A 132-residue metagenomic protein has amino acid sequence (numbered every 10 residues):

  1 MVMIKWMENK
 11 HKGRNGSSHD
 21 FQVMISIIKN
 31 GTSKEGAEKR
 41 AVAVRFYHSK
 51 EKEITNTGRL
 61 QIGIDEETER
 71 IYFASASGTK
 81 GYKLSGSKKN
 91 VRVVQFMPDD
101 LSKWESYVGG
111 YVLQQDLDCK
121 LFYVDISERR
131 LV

Functional and structural regions predicted by a protein language model:
M1-R40, N56-S85, G110-V132: Long, compositionally biased stretches
E38-T55, S87-W104: Short beta-strand-centered segments at strand-helix junctions
D100-Q114: Low-complexity, intrinsically disordered Gly/Pro/Thr-rich segments
